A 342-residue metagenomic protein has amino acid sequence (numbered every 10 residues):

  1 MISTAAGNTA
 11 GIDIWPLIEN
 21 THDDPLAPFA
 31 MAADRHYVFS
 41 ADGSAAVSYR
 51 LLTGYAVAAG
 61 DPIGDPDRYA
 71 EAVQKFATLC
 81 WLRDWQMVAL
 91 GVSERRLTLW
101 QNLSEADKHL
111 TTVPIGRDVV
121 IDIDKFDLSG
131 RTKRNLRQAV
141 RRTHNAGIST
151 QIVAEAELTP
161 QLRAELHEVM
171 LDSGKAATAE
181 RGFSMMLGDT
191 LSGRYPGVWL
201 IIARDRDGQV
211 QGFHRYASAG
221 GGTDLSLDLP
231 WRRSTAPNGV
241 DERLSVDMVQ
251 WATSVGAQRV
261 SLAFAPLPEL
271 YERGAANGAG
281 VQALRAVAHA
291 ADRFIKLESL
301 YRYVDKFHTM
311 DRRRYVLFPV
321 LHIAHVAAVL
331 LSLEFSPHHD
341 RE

Functional and structural regions predicted by a protein language model:
S3-V57, W85, A89-T112, D118 (+5 more regions): A conserved beta-strand-loop-helix scaffold within acyl/acetyltransferase catalytic domains
F39-A41, L51, D61, R68-V73: Segments forming glycine/polar-rich beta-alpha architectures that bind adenosine-containing cofactors
A59-G64, Q86, H289: The substrate-binding groove and active-site-proximal loops of carbohydrate-active enzymes, especially glycoside
G64, R68-E71, T235-V240: Short alpha-helix boundary/capping segments
G280-L284: Charged, glycine/proline-rich intrinsically disordered loops and linkers
R285-F294: A short acidic, glycine-rich active-site loop that binds or catalyzes chemistry on phosphate/adenosine moieties
